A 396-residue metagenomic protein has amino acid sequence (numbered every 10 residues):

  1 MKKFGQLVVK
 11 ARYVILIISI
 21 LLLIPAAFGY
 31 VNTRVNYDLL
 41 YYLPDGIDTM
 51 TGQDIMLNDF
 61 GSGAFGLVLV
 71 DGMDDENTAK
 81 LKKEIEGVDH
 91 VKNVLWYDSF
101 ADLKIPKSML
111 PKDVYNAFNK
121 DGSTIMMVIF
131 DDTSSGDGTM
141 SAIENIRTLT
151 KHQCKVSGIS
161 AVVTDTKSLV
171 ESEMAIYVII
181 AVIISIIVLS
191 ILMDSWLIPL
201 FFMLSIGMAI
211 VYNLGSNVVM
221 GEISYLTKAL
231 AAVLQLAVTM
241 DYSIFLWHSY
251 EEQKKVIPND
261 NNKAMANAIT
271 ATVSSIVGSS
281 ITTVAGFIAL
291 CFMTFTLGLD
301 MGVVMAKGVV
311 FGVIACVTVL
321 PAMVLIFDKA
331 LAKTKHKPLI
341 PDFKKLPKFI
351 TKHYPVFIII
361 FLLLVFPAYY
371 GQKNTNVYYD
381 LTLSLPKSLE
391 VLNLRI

Functional and structural regions predicted by a protein language model:
M1-L21, A26-T33, G46, I55-V94 (+1 more regions): Structural signature of multi-pass, alpha-helical inner-membrane proteins
M1-V35, S134-L383: Membrane-embedded transmembrane helical bundles of large multi-pass transporters/channels
N36-P44, D48, Q53-L67, M73-K80 (+2 more regions): Juxtamembrane segments of multi-pass membrane proteins
G46, M50-T51, E76-I129, T164-S168: Extracytoplasmic
M50-Q53, L57, D75-K82, M140-I143 (+5 more regions): Extracytoplasmic/secreted envelope proteins and their assembly/folding machinery, especially bacterial periplasmic
D54-G61, V114-N119, I146: Short, flexible, solvent-exposed loop/turn segments with mixed acidic/basic and small polar residues
A64-G66, G122-T124, H152: Envelope-exposed proteins and targeting segments
L69-N77, M127-G136, G158-A161, S384-S388: Structural beta->alpha junctions
